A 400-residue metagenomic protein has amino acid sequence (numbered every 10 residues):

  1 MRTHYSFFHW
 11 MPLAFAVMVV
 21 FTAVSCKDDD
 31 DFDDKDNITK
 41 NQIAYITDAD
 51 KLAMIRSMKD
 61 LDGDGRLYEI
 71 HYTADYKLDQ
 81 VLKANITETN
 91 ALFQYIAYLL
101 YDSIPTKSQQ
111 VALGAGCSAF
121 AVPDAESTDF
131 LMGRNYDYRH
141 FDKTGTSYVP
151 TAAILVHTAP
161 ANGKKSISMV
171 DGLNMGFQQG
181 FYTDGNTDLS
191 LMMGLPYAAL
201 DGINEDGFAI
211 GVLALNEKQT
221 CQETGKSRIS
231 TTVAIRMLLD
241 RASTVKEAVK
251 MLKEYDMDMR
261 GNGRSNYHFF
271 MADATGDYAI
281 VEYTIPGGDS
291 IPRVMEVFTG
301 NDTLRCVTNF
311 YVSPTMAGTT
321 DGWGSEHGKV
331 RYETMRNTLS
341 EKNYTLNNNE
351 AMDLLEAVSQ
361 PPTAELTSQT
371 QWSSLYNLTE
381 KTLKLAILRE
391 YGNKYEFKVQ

Functional and structural regions predicted by a protein language model:
M1-N37: Bacterial Sec-dependent N-terminal signal peptides
C26-S243, M257, Y344-Q400: N-terminal mature-domain region immediately after signal-peptide cleavage in secreted/organellar precursors
A161-L173, V307-S325: A recognition module on extended beta-rich or small alphabeta surfaces enriched in W/G with H and D/E
R236-L239, V249-L252, R336: Non-transmembrane alpha-helical segments in soluble domains of secreted/periplasmic/extracellular proteins
K246: Acidic, metal/cofactor-coordinating or nucleic-acid-engaging core segments within structured domains
K250-G261: Secretory/export targeting leaders with adjacent low-complexity proregions
G263-T315: Extended amphipathic alpha-helical segments with heptad-repeat/coiled-coil character used for oligomerization, fusion
T320, E326-N348: Long, charge-rich alpha-helical interaction segments
